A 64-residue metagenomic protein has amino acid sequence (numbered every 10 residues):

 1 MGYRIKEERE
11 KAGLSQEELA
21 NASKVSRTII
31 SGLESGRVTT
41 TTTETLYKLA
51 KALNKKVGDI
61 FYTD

Functional and structural regions predicted by a protein language model:
Y3-A22: Short basic helix-loop element that most often maps to the first helix and adjoining turn of HTH DNA-binding modules
I5, L19, I30-L33, I60: Conserved hydrophobic/aromatic packing and binding residues within compact polymer-binding modules
E8, T42-T43: Short, Lys/Arg-enriched C-terminal cap helix and immediately downstream tail that follows
R9, L33-E34, D64: N-terminal regions of proteins, emphasizing targeting and processing segments when present
A12, D59-D64: Short, charged recognition helix plus adjacent turn of helix-turn-helix-like nucleic-acid-binding domains
V25-T39: Recognition helix of helix-turn-helix/homeodomain-like DNA-binding domains that insert into the DNA major groove
E44-D59: DNA major-groove recognition helix of helix-turn-helix/homeodomain DNA-binding modules
